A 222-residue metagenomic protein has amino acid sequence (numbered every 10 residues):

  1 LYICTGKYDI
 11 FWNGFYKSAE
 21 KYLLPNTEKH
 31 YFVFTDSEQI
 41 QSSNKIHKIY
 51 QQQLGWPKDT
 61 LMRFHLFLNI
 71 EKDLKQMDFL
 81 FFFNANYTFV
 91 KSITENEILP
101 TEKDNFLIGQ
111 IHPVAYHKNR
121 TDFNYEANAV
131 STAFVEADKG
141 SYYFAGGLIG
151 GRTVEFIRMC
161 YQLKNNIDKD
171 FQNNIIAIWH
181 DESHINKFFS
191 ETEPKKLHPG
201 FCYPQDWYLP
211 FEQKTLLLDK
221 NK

Functional and structural regions predicted by a protein language model:
L1-M62, N69-Q76, N221-K222: N-terminal anchoring/stem segment of glycosyltransferases
T5-K7, E38-Q39, Q53-G55, Y87-F89 (+4 more regions): Short, solvent-exposed loop/turn segments at secondary-structure junctions
E28-D36, F81, L107, P194: Short, hydrophobic beta-strand segments that form beta-sheet elements in well-ordered domains
S43-L54, P100-I108, E212-L216: Active-site regions of enzymes building and remodeling cell-envelope glycoconjugates
T60, F64, Y87, I178-S183: Conserved glycosyltransferase catalytic-site signature
Q76-T88: Short beta-strand-to-loop acidic/aromatic patch adjacent to the donor-nucleotide binding site
T88-V130: Conserved donor-nucleotide/metal-binding helix-loop-beta segment in metal-dependent transferases, i.e., the alpha-helix
T132-N221: Catalytic core and acceptor-binding pocket of nucleotide-sugar-dependent glycosyltransferases
